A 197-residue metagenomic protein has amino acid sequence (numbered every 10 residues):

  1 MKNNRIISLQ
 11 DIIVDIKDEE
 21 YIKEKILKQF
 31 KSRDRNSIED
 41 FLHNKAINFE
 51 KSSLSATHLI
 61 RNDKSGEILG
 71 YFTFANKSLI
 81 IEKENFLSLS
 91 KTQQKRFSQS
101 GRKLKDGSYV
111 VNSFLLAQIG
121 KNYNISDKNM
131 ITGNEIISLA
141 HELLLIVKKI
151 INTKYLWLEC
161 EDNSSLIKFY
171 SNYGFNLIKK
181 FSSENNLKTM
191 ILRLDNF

Functional and structural regions predicted by a protein language model:
M1-D127, E142-W157, I167-F197: Non-catalytic substrate-recognition and accessory regions of acyl/acetyltransferase enzymes
K128-A140: Glycine-rich acyl-CoA binding loop
I136, S165-L166: Conserved short alpha-helix immediately C-terminal to the canonical SAM/SAH-binding motif I of Rossmann-like
C160: His/Cys-centered metal/cofactor-coordination and adjacent catalytic loops
